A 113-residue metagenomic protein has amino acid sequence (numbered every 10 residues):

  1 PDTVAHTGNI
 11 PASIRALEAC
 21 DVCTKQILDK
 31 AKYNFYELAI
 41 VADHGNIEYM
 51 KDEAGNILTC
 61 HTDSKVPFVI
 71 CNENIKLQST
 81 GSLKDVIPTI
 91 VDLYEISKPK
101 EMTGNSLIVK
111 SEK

Functional and structural regions predicted by a protein language model:
P1-K113: Feature captures the catalytic ectodomains and active-site-proximal regions of enzymes that hydrolyze or transfer
